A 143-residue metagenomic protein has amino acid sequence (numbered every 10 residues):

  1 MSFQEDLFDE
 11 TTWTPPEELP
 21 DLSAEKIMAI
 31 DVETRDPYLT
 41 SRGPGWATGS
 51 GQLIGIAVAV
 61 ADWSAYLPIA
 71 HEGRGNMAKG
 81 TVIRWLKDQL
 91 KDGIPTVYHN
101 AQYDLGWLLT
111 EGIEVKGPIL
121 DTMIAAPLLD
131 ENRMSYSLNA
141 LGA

Functional and structural regions predicted by a protein language model:
M1-G142: Conserved RNase H-like, two-metal-ion catalytic cores of nucleic-acid enzymes
